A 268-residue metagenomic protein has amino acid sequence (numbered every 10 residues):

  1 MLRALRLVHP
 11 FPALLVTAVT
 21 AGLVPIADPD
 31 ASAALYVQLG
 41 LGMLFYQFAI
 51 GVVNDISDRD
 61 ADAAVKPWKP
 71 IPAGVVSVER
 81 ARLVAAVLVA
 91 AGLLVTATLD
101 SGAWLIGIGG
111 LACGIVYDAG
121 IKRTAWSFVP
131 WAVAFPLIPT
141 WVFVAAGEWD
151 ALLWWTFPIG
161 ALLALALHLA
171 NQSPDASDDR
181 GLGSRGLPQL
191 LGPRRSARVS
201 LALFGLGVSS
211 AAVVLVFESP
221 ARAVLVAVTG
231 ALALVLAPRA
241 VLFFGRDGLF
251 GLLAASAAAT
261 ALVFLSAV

Functional and structural regions predicted by a protein language model:
M1-V268: Multi-pass alpha-helical membrane architecture of UbiA-family and related isoprenoid/lipid prenyltransferases
